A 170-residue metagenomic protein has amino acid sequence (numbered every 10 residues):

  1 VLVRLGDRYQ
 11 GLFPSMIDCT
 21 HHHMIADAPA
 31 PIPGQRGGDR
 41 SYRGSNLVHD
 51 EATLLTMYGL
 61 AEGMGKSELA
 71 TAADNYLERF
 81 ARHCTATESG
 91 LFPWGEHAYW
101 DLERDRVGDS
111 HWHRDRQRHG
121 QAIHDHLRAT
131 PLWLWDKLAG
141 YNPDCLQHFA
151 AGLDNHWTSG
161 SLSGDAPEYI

Functional and structural regions predicted by a protein language model:
V1-I170: Glycan-recognition and catalytic cores of secretory/periplasmic carbohydrate-active enzymes
